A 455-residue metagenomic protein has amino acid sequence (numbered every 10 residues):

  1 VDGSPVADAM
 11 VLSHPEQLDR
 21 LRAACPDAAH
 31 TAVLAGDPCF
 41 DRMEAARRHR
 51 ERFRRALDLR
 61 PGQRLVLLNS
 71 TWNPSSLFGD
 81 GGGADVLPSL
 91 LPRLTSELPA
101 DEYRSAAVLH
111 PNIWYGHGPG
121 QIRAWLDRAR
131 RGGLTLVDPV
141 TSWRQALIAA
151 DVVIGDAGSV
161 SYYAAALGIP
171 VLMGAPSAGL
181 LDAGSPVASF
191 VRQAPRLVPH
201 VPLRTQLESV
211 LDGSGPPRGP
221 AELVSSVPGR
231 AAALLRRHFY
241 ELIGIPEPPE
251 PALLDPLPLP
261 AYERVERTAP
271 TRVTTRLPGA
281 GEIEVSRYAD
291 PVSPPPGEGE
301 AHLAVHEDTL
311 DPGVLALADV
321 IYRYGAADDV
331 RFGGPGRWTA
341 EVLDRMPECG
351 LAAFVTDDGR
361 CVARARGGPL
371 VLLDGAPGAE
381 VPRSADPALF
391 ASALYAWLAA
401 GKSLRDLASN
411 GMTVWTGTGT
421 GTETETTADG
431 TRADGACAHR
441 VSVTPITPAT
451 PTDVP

Functional and structural regions predicted by a protein language model:
V1-R42: Active-site and donor-binding regions of nucleotide-sugar-utilizing enzymes
P5-M10, A149-V152, A194: Short active-site oxyanion
M10-L12, L34, L68, A107 (+1 more regions): Structural beta-sheet core signal
C39-I122, V227, A232-A233: Conserved catalytic-core segment of nucleotide-activated headgroup transferases in glycan assembly
Q121-D138: Nucleotide-activated donor-binding/catalytic signature segment of Leloir-type glycosyltransferases, i.e., the conserved
D138-A183: A donor-sugar binding/catalytic signature common to diverse glycosyltransferases and related nucleotide-sugar
P170-S209, G213: Nucleotide-sugar donor-binding patch of glycosyltransferase catalytic domains
V201-E423, D429-P455: C-terminal amphipathic helix plus adjacent low-complexity, charged tail appended to glycosyltransferase catalytic
